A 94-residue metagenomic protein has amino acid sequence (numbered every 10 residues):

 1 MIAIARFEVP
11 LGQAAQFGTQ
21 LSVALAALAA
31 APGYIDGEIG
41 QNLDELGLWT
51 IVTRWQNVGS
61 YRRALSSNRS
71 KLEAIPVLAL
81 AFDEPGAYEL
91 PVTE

Functional and structural regions predicted by a protein language model:
I2-F7, E38-L65: Short, well-ordered beta-strand segments in beta-rich or mixed alpha/beta enzyme and ligand-binding folds
E8-Q20: Short, surface-exposed ligand-recognition loops at beta-strand->loop->(often short) alpha-helix junctions that present
A14, I35, I39-N42, Y88: Compositionally biased, intrinsically disordered low-complexity regions
V23-D36, R54-A87: An amphipathic, aromatic/His-enriched active-site/gating alpha helix that lines ligand/cofactor pockets
E89-E94: Short, low-order "capping/linker" segments at domain edges
